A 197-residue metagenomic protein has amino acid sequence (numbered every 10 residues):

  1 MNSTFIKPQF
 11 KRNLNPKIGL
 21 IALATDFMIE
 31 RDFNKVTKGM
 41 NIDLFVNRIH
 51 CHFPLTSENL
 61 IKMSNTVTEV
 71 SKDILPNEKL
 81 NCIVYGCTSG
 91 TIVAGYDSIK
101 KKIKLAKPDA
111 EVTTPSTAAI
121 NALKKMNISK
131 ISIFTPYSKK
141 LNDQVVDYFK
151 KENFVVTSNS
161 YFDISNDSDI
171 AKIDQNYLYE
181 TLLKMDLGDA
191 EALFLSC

Functional and structural regions predicted by a protein language model:
M1-E69, F134-N142, V146-D174: N-terminal glycine-rich anion-binding loop in soluble enzyme alpha/beta folds
S64-E78, Y179-A190: Short, well-structured alpha-helical segments in soluble
T68-I74, S116-N121, V145: Short, charged beta->alpha transition segments
I74-K79, I120-S129, L187: Glycine-rich phosphate/diphosphate-binding loops that line cofactor/substrate pockets in enzymes
L80-G86, S132-I133, A190-C197: Periplasmic-binding protein-like
V84-Y85, E111-P115, S158-N159, F194-L195: General beta-strand structural signal in soluble alpha/beta enzymes
K100-L123: Short, acidic/small-residue loops that bind anionic groups at enzyme active sites
T114-A118, I173-L183: Active-site glycine-rich loop that binds ribose-phosphate moieties when present
